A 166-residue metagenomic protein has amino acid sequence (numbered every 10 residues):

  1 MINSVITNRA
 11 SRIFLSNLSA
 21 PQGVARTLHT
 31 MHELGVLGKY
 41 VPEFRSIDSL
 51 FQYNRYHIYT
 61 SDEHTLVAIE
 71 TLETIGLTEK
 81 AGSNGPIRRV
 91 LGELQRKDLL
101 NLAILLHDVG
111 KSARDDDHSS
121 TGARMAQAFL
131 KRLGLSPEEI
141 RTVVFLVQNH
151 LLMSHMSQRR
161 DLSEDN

Functional and structural regions predicted by a protein language model:
M1, R55, L162-N166: Polyanionic (Asp/Glu-rich) segments that form extended negatively charged tracts
I2-D117: Acidic/His-rich, divalent-metal-binding segments that scaffold phosphate/diphosphate chemistry
T60-S61, R88-N166: Divalent metal-dependent catalytic cores for phosphoryl transfer on phosphate-bearing substrates
